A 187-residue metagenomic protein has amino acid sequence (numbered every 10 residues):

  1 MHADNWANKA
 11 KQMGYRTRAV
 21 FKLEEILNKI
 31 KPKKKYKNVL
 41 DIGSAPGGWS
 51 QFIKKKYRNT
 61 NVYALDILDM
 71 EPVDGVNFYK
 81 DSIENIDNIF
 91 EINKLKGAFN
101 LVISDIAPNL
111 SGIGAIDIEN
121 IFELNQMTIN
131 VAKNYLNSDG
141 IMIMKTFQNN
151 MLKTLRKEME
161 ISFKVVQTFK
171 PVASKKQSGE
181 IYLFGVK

Functional and structural regions predicted by a protein language model:
M1-K34: Class I SAM-dependent methyltransferase Rossmann-like catalytic core, especially the SAM/SAH-binding loop
K35-A45: Conserved class I S-adenosyl-L-methionine
P46-R58: Conserved SAM-binding loop of SAM-dependent methyltransferases across substrates and taxa, primarily the Class I
N61-D66: Conserved SAM-binding motif I beta-strand of class I
I67-S111: S-adenosyl-L-methionine
G97-N137: Mobile active-site "lid"/loop adjacent to the S-adenosyl-L-methionine
D139-T146: Conserved beta-strand signature within the Rossmann-like core of class I S-adenosyl-L-methionine
T146-K187: Class I S-adenosyl-L-methionine
